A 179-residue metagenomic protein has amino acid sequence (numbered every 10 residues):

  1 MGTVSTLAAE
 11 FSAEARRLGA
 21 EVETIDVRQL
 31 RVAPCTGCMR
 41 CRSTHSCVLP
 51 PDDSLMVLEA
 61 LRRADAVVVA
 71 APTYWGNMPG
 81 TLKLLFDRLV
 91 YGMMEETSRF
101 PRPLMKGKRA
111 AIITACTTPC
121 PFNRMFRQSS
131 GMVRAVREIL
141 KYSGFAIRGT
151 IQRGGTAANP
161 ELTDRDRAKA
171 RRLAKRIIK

Functional and structural regions predicted by a protein language model:
M1-A20, C116-P119, G154, L173: N-terminal beta1-alpha1 ligand-phosphate binding loop
T3-T6, T36, G80-L84, R165: Generic recognition of short, well-ordered alpha-helical segments
R16, L104, K141: Anion (oxyanion) recognition and catalysis
E21, V67, A146: Residue-level detector of anion-binding/catalytic polar loops
E23-I25, A111-I113, R148-I151: Hydrophobic/aromatic beta-strand patches that form the interior of the parallel beta-sheet core in alpha/beta enzyme
T24-S46, A158-L162: N-terminal beta-loop-helix "entrance" segment that forms/cooperates in small-molecule cofactor or anionic ligand
P50, F126, S130-K179: Glycine-rich phosphate/pyrophosphate-binding loop and the adjoining helix
P50-R137: Helix-loop-strand module that forms the ligand-binding subsite of alpha/beta enzymes
